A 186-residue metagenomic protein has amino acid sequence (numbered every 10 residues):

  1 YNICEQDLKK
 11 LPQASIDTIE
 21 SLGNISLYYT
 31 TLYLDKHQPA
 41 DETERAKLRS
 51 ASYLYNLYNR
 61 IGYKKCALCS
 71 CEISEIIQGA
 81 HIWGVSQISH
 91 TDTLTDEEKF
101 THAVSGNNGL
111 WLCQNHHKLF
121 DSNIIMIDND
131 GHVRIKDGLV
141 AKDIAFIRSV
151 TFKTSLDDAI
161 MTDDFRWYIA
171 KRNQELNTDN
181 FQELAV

Functional and structural regions predicted by a protein language model:
Y1-Y55, S70-S86: A short mid-domain helix/strand-loop element embedded in enzyme catalytic domains that forms or borders the active-site
Q38, E42, S52, R60-I61 (+2 more regions): A detector for short metal-coordination/catalytic motifs
Y63-K65, I76, L110: Residues immediately within or flanking Cys/His clusters that coordinate Zn2+ in small zinc-binding modules
